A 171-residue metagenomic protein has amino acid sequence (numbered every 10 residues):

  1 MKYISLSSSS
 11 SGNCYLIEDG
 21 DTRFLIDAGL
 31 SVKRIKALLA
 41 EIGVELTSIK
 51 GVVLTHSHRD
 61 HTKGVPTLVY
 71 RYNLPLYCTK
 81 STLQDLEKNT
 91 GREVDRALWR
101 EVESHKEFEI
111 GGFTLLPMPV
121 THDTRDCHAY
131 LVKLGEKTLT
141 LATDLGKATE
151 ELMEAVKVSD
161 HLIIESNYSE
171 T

Functional and structural regions predicted by a protein language model:
M1-I42, H128-D144: Conserved beta-strand hairpin/beta-sheet module of binuclear metal-dependent hydrolase folds, prominently
I4-Y15, G51-V65, Y70, E87 (+1 more regions): Structured catalytic core of nucleotide-sugar glycosyltransferases
I26-G29, I49-S57, L76-K80, T140-D144 (+1 more regions): Active-site neighborhood of phospho(di)ester-bond hydrolases with catalytic His/Asp-centered motifs
K33-C78: Active-site metal-binding motif and surrounding structural segment of the metallo-beta-lactamase
I49, R96, S159-D160: Short, well-ordered alpha-helix to beta-strand connector turns
K80-A129, K133-E136: Metallo-beta-lactamase
L141-M153: Active-site glycine- and acidic-residue-rich loops that bind and position anionic ligands or nucleotide-like cofactors
E150-T171: Cap/insert and terminal regions of metallo-dependent hydrolase folds
